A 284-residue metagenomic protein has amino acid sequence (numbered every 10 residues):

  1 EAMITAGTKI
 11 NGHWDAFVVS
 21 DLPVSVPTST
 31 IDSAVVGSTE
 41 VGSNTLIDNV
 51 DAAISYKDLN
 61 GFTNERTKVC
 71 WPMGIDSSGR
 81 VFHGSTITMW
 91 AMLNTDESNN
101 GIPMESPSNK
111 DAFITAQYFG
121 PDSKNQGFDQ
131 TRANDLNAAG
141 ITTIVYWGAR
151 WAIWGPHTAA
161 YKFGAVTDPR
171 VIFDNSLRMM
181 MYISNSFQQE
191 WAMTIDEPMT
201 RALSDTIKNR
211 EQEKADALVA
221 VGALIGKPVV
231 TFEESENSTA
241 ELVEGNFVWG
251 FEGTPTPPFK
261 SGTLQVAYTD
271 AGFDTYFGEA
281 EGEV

Functional and structural regions predicted by a protein language model:
E1-E190, F232-E233: A glycine- and small-residue-enriched flexible loop/hinge signal that marks low-structured segments
G12, Y146, A223, L242-E244: A generic structural signal for short, non-catalytic loop/turn and secondary-structure boundary residues
L22, D216, T256: Residue-level marker of positions within ordered structural domains that often coincide with functionally constrained
V41-T45, R178, E211, D274-E279: Glycine-rich loops and low-complexity Gly/Arg-rich segments that provide flexible linkers or classic glycine-based
I172-S235: Acidic, low-complexity glycine/serine/threonine-rich segments
E236-V284: C-terminal edge-of-domain segments
